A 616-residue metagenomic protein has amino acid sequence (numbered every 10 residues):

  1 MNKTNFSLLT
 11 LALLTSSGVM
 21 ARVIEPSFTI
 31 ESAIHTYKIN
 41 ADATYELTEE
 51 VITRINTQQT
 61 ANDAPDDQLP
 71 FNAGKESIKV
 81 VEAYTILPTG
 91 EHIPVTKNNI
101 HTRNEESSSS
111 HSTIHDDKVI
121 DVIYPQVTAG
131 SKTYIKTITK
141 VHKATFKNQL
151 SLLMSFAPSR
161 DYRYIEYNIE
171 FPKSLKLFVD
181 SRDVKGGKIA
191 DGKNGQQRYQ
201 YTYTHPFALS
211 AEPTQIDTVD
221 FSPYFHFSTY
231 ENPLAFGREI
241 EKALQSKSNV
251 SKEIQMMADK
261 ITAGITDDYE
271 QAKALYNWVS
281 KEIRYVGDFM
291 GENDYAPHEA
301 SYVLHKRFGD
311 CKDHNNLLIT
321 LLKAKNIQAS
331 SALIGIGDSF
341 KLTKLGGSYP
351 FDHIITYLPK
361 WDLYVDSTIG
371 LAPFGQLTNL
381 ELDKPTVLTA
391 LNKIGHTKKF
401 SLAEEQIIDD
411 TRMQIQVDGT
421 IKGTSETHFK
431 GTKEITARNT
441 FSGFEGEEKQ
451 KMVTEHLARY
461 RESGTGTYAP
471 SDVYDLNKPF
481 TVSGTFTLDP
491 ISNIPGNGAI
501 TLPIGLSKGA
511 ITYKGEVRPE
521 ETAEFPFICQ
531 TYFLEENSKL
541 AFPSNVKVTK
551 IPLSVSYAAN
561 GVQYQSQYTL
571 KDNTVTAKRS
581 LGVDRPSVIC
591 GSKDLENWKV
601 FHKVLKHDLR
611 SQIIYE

Functional and structural regions predicted by a protein language model:
M1-L8: Bacterial N-terminal signal peptides that target proteins for export
T4, L13-L14: Intrinsic disorder/low-complexity segments
L9-L11, N277: A periodicity- and composition-biased signal for non-globular, repetitive helical segments
L11, M20-A21: Low-complexity, intrinsically disordered segments with a bias for serine/threonine
S16-G18: N-terminal signal peptide c-region/cleavage motif recognized by signal peptidases
A21-E616: A sensor for short, sequence-defined functional sites
